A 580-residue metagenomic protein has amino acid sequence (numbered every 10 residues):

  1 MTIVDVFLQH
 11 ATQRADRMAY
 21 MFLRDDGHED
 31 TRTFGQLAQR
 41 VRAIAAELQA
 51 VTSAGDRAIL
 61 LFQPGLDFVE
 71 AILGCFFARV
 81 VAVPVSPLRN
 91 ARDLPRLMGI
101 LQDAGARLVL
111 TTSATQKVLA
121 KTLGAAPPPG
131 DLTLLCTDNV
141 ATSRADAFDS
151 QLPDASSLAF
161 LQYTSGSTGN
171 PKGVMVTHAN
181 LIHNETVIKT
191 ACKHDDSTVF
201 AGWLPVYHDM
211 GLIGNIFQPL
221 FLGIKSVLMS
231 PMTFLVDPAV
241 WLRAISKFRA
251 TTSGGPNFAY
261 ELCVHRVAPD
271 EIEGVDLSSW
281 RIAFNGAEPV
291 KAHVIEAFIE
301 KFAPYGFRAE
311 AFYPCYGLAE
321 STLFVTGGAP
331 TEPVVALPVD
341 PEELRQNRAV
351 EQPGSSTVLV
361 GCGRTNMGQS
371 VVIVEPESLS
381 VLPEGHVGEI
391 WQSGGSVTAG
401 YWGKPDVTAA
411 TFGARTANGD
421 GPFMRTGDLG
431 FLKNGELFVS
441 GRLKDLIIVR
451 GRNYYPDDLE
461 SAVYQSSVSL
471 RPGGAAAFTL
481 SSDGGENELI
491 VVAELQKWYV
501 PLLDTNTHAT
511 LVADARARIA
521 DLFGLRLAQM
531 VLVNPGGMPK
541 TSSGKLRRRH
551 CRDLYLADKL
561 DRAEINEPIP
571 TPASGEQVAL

Functional and structural regions predicted by a protein language model:
V6-R32, V51, L158-L161, T168 (+3 more regions): AMP-dependent adenylate-forming
A15-M18, L134-L135, S143-Y163, G169-N170 (+3 more regions): Conserved pre-ATP/AMP-binding loop-to-beta segment of ANL
Y20-V69, L73, N90-M98, S150-L152 (+1 more regions): Conserved AMP-binding/adenylate-forming core of the ANL superfamily
Q49-A50, A78-A145, N257, L262: Structural core segment of the AMP-binding/adenylate-forming
T133, G474-T479, I490-V491, R516-V578: Conserved C-terminal "lid"/linker of ANL adenylate-forming enzymes
I182-V199, D209-T251, R266-E271: Conserved AMP-binding/adenylation subdomain of ANL enzymes
A250-G254, R266-S356, S370-V371, E377-L379: Gly/Ser/Thr-rich phosphate-binding loop
V360-S370, P376-G385, E389-V449, N453: Conserved ATP-binding/catalytic segment of the ANL
